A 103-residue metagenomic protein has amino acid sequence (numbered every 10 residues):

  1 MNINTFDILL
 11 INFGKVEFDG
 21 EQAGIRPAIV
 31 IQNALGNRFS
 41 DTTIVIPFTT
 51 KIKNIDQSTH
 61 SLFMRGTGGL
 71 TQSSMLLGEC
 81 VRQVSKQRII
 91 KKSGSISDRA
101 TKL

Functional and structural regions predicted by a protein language model:
M1, G66-L103: C-terminal terminal-subdomain/extension
M1-N2, D19: Short, surface-exposed secondary-structure edge patches
G14-F18: Short, charged beta-turn/beta-strand-edge "cap" motif at the junction between a beta-strand and an adjacent loop
E21-I25, V30-R65: Compact nucleic-acid interaction/catalytic patches
